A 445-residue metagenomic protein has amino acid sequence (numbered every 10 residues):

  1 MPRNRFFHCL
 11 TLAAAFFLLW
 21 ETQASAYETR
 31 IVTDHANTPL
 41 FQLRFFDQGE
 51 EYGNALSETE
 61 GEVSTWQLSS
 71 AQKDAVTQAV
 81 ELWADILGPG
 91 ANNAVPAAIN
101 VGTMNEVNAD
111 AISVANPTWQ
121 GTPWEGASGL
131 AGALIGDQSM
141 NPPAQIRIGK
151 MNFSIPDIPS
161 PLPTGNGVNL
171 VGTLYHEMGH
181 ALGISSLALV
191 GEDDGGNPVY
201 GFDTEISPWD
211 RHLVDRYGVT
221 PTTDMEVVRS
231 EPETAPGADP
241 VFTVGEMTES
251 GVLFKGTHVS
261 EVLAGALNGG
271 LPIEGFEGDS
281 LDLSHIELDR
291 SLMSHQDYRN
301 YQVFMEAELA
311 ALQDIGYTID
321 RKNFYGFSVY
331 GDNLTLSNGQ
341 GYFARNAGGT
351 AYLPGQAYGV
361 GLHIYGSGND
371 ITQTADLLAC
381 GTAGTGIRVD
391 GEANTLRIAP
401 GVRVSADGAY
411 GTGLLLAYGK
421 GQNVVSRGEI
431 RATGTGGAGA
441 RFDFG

Functional and structural regions predicted by a protein language model:
M1-T11: Bacterial N-terminal signal peptides that target proteins for export
C9-L19: Bacterial N-terminal signal peptides
W20-A26: Sec/Tat signal peptide C-region and signal peptidase I cleavage site
A24, V171-S186, L414, V425 (+1 more regions): Hydrophobic, aliphatic-enriched repeat segments that assemble into extended interaction scaffolds in large eukaryotic
A26-Y175, A181-Q340: Extracellular zinc-dependent metalloprotease catalytic-domain scaffold
F41-L43, I99-V101, I146-I148, M293 (+10 more regions): Hydrophobic beta-strand residues in large extracellular and virion-surface proteins
L336-Y358, G368-A383, A393-Y410, G421-G436: Beta-strand-rich solenoid/repeat architectures in extracellular/passenger domains of polysaccharide-targeting enzymes
V360-Y365, T385-D390, T412-Y418, A438-F444: Glycine-rich beta-solenoid repeat tracts in large extracellular/virion proteins
